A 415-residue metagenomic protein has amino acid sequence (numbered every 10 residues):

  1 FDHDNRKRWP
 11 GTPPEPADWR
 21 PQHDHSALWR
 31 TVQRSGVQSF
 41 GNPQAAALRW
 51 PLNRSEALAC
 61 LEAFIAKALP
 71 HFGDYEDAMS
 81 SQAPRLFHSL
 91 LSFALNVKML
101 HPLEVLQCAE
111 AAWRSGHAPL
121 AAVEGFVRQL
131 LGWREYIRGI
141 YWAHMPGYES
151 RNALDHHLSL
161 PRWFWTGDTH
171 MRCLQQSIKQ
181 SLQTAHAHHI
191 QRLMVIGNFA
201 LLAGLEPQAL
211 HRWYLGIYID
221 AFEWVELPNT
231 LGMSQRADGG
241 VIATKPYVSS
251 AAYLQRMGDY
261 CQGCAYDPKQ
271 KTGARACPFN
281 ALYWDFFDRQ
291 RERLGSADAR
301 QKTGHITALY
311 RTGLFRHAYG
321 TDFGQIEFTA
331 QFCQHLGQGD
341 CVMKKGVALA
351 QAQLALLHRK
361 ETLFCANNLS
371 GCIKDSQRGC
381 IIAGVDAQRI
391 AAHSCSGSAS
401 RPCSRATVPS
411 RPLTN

Functional and structural regions predicted by a protein language model:
F1-L100, A251-T321: Active-site "lid/cap" and pocket-lining segments within catalytic core domains
A59-E62, A66-A187: Gly/Thr-rich phosphate-binding loop signature of adenosyl cofactor/nucleotide-binding cores
L154, I196-F199, E206-Q235, A251: Active/binding-pocket-proximal capping segment
A185-H189, M194, N198-L205, A209-R212 (+3 more regions): Long, repeat-rich segments with strong aromatic
D322-F332, V347, K360-T362, A391 (+1 more regions): Low-complexity, glycine/proline/serine-enriched flexible coil segments that act as short hinges or interruptions within
H393-R411, N415: Low-acidity, Ser/Thr- and Arg-rich intrinsically disordered low-complexity segments
